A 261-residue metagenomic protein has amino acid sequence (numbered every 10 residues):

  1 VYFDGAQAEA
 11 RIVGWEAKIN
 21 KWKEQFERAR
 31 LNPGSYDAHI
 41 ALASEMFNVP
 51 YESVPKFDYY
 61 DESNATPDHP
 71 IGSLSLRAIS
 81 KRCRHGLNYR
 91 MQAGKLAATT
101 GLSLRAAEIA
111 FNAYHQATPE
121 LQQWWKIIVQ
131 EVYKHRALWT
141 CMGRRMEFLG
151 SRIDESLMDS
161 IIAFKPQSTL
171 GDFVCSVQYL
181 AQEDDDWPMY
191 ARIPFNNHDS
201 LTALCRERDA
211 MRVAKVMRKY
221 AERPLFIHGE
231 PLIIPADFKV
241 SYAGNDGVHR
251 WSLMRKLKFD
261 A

Functional and structural regions predicted by a protein language model:
V1-A261: Conserved catalytic core of nucleotide polymerization and phosphodiester-bond processing enzymes
